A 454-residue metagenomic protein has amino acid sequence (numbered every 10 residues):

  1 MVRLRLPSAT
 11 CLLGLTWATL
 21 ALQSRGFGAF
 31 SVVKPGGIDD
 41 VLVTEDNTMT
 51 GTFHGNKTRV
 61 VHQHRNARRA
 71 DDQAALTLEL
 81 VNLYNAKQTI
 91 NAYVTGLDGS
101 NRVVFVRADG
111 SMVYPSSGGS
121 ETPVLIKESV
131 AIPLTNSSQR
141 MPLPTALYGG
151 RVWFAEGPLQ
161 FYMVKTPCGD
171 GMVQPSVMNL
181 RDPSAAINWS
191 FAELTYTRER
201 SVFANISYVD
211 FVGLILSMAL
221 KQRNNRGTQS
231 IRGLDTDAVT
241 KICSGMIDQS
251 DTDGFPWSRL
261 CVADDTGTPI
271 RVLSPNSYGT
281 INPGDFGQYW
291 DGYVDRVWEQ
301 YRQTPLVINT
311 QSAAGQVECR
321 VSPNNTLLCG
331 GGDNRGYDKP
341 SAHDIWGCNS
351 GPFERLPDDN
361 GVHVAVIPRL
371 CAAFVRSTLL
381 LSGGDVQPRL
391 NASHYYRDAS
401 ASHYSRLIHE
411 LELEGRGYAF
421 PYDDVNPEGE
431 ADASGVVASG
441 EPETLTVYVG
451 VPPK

Functional and structural regions predicted by a protein language model:
M1-V33: Fungal secretory targeting signals
L22-K454: Extracellular low-complexity, O-glycosylation-prone Ser/Thr/Pro/Gly-rich "stalks" and linkers flanking catalytic
